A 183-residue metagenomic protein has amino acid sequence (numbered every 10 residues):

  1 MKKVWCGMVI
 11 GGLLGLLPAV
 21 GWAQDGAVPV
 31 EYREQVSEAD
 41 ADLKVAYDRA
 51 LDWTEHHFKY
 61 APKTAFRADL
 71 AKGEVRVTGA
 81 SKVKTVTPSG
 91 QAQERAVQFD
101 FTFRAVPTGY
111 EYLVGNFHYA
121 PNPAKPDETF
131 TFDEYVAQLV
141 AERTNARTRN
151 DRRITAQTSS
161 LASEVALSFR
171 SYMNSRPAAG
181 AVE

Functional and structural regions predicted by a protein language model:
M1-V4: Positively charged n-region of N-terminal signal peptides that target proteins for export
G7-P18: Bacterial N-terminal signal peptides
V20-E183: Ser/Thr-rich, low-complexity intrinsically disordered terminal regions
